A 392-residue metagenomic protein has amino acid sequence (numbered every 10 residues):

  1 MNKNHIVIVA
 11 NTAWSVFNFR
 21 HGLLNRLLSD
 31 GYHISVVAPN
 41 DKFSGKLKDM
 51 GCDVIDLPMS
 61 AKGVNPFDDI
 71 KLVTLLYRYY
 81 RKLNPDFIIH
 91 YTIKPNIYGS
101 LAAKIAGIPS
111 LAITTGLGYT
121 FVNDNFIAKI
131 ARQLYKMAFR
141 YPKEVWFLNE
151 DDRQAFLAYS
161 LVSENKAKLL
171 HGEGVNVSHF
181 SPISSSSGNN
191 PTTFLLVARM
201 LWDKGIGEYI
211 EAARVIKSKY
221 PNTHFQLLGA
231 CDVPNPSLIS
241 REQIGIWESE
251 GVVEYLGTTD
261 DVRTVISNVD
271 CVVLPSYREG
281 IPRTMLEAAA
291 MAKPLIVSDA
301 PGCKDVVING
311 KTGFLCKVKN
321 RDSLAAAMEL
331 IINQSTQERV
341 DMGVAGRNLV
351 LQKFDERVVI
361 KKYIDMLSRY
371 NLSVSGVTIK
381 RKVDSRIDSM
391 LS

Functional and structural regions predicted by a protein language model:
N18-G22, T192, L201-V215, D322: A conserved mid-protein helix/loop that constitutes part of the nucleotide-sugar donor-binding site
S44-K48, Q154, H224-V252, L256: Short, structured helix-loop element that forms part of the nucleotide-activated donor/catalytic region
I55, K136-I183: Donor nucleotide-sugar binding/catalytic pocket of nucleotide-sugar-dependent glycosyltransferases
H90-N96, T114: Short His-centered aromatic/hydrophobic patch
T258, Y277: Aromatic "clamp/platform" in nucleotide-sugar-dependent glycosyltransferases that forms part of the donor/acceptor
P294-V297, V307: Short hydrophobic beta-strand element within catalytic cores of glycosyltransferases and related nucleotide-activated
N309-G310, F314-R321, L330-T336: Conserved acidic donor-binding segment of nucleotide-sugar-dependent glycosyltransferases
E338-K353, V359-D365: A short, well-ordered alpha-helix in the C-terminal region of glycosyltransferases
